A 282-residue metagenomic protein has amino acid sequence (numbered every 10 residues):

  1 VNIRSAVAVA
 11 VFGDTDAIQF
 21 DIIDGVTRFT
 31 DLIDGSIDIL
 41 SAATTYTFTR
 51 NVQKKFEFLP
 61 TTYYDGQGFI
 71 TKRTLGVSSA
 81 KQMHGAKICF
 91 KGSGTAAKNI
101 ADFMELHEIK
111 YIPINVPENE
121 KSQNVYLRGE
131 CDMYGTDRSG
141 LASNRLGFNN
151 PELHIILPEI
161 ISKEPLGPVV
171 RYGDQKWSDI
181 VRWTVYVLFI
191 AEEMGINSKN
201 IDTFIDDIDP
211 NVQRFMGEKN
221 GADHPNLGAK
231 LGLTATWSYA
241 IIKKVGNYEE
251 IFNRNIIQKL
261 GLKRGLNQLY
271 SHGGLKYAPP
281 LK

Functional and structural regions predicted by a protein language model:
V1-V11, R73-V77, K81, A86-K87 (+5 more regions): Extended ligand-binding regions for polar small-molecule ligands
S5, V9, G13, A17-Q82 (+2 more regions): Acidic, polar ligand-binding/catalytic clefts
S5-A17, F58, A96-V116, L146-N149 (+2 more regions): Ligand-binding cleft/hinge of the Venus flytrap
D16-T30, I112-R128: Short helix-initiation/N-cap motifs at beta->coil->alpha
S36, K87, E130: Conserved functional loop/turn residues at catalytic and ligand-binding sites
Q123-G140: Ligand-binding pocket segment of bilobal, Venus flytrap-like solute-binding proteins
G217-K282: C-terminal functional modules
